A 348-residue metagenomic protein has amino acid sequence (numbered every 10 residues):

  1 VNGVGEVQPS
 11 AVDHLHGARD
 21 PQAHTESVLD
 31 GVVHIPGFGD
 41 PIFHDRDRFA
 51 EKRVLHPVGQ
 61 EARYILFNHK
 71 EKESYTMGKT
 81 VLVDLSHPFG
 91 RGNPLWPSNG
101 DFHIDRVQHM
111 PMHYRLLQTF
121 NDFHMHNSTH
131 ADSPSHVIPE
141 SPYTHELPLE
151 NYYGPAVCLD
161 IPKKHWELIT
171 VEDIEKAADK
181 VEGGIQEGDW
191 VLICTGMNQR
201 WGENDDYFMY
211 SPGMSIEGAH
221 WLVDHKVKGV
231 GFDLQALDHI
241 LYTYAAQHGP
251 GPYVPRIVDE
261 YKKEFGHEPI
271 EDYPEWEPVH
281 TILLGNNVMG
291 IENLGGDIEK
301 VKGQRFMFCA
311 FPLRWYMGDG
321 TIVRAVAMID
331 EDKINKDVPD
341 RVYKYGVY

Functional and structural regions predicted by a protein language model:
V1-Q8: Short intrinsically disordered, low-complexity coil segments enriched in acidic
G3, H24-E26, M77: N-terminal compositionally biased, intrinsically disordered segments and leader/signal-like regions
G3, R53, P57, A62 (+1 more regions): N-terminal cationic leader/targeting segments used for protein routing and processing
P9-A11, G17-S27, P36, P41-F43 (+3 more regions): Short linear motifs in low-complexity or flexible loops
D20, D40, K52, H126-S128 (+1 more regions): Residue-level signal for helical boundary/lining positions with a hydrophobic bias
K72-Y348: Active-/binding-site microenvironments in catalytic and ligand-binding cores
